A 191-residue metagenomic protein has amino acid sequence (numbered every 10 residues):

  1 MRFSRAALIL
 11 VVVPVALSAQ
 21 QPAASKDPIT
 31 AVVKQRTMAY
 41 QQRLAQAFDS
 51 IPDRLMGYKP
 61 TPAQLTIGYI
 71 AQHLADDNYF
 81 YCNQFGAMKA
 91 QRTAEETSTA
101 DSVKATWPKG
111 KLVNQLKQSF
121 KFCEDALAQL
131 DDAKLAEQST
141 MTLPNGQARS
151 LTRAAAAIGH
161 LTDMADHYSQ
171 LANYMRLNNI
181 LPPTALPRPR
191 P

Functional and structural regions predicted by a protein language model:
M1-L8: Bacterial N-terminal signal peptides that target proteins for export
V11-A19: Hydrophobic h-region of N-terminal signal peptides that target proteins for export in Gram-negative bacteria
Q20-P28: Cleaved targeting-peptide boundary
K34-A45, L55-S98, T140-P191: Short, contiguous alpha-helical
R43, A47-F48, C82, F122 (+1 more regions): Well-ordered alpha-helical scaffold segments within catalytic/enzyme domains
I51-R54, P60, L130-A133: Short, solvent-exposed, charged loop/turn and helix-capping segments that join or cap alpha-helices on peripheral
V103-M141, S150-H167: Acidic/histidine-rich alpha-helical segments that form the ligand environment of transition-metal centers
